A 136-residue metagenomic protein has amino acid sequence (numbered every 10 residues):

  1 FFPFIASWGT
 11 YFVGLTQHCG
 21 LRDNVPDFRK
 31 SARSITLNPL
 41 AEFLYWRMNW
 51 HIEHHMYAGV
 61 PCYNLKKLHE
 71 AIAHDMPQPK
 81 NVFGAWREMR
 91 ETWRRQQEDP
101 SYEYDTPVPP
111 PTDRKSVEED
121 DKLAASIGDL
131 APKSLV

Functional and structural regions predicted by a protein language model:
I5-V136: Cytosolic/stromal cytosol-facing helical appendages immediately following the last transmembrane segment
